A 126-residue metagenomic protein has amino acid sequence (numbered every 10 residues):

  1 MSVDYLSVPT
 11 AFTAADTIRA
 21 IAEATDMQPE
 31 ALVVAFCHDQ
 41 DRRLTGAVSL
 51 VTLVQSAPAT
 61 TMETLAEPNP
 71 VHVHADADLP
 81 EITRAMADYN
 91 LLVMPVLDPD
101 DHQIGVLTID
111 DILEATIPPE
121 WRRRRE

Functional and structural regions predicted by a protein language model:
M1-E126: Cytosolic regulatory modules rich in charged/polar residues
